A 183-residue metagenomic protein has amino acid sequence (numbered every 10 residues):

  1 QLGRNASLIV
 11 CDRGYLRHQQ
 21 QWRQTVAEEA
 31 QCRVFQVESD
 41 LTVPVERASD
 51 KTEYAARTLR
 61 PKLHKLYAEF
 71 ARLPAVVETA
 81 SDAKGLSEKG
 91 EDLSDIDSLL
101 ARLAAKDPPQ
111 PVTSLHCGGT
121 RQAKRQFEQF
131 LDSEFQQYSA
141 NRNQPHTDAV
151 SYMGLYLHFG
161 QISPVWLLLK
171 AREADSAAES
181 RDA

Functional and structural regions predicted by a protein language model:
Q1-V77, E179: Trp/Phe/Arg-rich N-terminal binding region typifying the photolyase-homology
T52-A183: Glycine/tryptophan-enriched, flexible segments
